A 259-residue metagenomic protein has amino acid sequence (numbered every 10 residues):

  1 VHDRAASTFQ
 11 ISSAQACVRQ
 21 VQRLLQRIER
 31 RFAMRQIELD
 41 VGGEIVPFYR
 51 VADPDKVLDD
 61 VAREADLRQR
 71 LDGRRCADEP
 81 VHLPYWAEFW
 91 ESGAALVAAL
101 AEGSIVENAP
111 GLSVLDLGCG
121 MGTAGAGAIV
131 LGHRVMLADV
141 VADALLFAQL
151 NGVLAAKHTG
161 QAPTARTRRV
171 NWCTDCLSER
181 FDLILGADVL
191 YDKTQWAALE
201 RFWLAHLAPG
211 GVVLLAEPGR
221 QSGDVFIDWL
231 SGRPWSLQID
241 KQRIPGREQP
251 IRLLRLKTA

Functional and structural regions predicted by a protein language model:
H2-A259: S-adenosylmethionine-dependent methyltransferases
